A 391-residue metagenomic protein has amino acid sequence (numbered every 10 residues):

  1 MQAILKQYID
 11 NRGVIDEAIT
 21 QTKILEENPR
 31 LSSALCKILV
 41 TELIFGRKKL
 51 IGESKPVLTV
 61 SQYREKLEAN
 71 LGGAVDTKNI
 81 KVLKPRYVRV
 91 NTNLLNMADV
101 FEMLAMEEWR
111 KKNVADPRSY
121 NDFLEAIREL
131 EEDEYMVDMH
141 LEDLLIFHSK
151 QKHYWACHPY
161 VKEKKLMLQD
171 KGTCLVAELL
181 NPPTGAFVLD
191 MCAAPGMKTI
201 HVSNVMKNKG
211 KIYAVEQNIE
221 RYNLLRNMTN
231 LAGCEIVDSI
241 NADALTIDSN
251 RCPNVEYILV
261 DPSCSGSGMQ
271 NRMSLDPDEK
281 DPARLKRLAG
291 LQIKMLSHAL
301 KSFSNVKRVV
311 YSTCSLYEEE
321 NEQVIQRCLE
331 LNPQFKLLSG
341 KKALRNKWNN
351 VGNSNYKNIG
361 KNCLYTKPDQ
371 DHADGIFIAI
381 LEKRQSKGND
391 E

Functional and structural regions predicted by a protein language model:
M1-E391: S-adenosylmethionine
